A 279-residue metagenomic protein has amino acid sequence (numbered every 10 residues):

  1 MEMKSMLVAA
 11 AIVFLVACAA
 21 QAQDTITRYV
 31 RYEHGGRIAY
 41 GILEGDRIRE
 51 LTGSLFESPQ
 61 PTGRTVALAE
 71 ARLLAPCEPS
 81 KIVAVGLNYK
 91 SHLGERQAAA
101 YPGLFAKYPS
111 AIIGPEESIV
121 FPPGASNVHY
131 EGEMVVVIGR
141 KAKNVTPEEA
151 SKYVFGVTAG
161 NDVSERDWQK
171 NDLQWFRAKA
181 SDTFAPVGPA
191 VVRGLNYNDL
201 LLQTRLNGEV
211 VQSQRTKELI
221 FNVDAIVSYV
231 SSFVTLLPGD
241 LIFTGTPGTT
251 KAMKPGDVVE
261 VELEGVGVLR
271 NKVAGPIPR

Functional and structural regions predicted by a protein language model:
M1-V8: Bacterial N-terminal signal peptides that target proteins for export
A9-A17: Bacterial N-terminal signal peptides
C18-P102, A125, L195, E260-E262: N-terminal non-catalytic cap/leader segment that marks the start of a structured domain
D24, R166-R279: Catalytic-pocket segment enriched in acidic/His residues
R72-L74, L93-E95, I119-V128, A142-E149 (+2 more regions): A generic local secondary-structure boundary/capping motif
A84, G114, H129-E131, L237 (+1 more regions): Residue-level recognition of short, solvent-exposed, well-ordered loop/turn junctions that link secondary-structure
A98-P115, Y130, E260-E264: Structural signature of FAD isoalloxazine-binding scaffolds in flavoprotein oxidoreductases
